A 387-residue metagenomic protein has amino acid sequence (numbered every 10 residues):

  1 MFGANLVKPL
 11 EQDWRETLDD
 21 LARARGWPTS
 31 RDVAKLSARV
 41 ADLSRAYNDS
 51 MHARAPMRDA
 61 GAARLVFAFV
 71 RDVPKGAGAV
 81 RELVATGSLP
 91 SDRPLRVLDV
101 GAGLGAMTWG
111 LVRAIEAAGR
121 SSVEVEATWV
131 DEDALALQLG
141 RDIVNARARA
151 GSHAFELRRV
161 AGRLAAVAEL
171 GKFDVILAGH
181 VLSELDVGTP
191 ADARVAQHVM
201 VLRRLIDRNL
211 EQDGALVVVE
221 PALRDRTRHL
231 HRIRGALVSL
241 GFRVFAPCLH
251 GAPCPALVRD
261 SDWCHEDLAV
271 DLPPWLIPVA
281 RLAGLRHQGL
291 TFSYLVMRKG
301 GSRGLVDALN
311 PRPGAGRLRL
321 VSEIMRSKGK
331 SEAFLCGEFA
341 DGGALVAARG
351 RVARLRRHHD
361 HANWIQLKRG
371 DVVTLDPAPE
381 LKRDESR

Functional and structural regions predicted by a protein language model:
M1-H52: N-terminal auxiliary segments of SAM/dcSAM-dependent transferases
A53-G87: Class I SAM-dependent methyltransferase Rossmann-like catalytic core, especially the SAM/SAH-binding loop
L104-R120: Conserved SAM-binding loop of SAM-dependent methyltransferases across substrates and taxa, primarily the Class I
Q138-E169: S-adenosyl-L-methionine
D174-V195: A short SAM/SAH-binding and catalytic strip from SAM-dependent methyltransferases
R194-D213: A short glycine-rich, Lys/Arg-flanked "PGG" loop and its adjoining helix->strand segment in the class I
Q212-E220: Conserved beta-strand signature within the Rossmann-like core of class I S-adenosyl-L-methionine
L276-R387: C-terminal lobe and adjacent flexible extensions of AdoMet/dcAdoMet transferase-like proteins
